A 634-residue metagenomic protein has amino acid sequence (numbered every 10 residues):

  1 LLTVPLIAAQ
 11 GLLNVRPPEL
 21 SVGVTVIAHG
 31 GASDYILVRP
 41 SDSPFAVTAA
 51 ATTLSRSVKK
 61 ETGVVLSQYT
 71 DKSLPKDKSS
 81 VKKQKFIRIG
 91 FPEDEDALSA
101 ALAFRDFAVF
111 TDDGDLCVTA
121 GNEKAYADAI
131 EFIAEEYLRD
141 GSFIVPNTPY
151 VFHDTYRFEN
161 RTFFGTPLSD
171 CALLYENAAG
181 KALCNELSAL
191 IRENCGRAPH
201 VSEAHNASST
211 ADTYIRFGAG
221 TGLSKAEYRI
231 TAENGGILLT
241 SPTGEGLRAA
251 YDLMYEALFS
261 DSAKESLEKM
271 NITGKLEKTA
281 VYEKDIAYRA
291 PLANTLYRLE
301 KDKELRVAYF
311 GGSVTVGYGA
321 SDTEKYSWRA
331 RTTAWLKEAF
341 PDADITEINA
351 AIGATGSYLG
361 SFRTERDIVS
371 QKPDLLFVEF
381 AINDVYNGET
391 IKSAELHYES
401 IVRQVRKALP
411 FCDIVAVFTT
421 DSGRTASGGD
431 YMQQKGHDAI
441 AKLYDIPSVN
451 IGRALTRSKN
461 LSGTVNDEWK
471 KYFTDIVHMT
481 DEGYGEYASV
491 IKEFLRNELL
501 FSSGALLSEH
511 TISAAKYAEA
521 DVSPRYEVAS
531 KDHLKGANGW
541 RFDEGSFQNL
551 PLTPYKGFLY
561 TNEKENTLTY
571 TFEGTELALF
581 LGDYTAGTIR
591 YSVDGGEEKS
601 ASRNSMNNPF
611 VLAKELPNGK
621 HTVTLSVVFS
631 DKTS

Functional and structural regions predicted by a protein language model:
L6-G11, L500-G582: Glycan-recognition and processing domains
Q10-V281: Solvent-exposed alpha-helical segments and adjacent loops that form catalytic or protein-interaction surfaces
P40-S41, I89-P92, T119-G121, E176-N177 (+7 more regions): Active-site-proximal beta-strand/loop segments in catalytic clefts of secreted hydrolases
F45-A49, D77, E95-L98, Y126-D128 (+7 more regions): Extracytoplasmic/secreted cell-surface and envelope-processing proteins
C171, N566, T575, G587-I589: Short beta-strand/loop motifs in extracellular/secreted proteins, especially within beta-sandwich accessory domains
E283-A350, R363-K372, A578-L579, H621-T624: Serine-esterase "nucleophile elbow" of acetyl-processing enzymes
S327-T346, T355, L359-L500, L559-N562 (+6 more regions): Alpha-helical cap/lid subdomain in secreted, periplasmic, or secretory-pathway luminal O-acyl-processing enzymes
F629-S634: Exposed low-complexity, polar/acidic, P/S/T/G-rich flexible segments that act as propeptides, protease-susceptible
